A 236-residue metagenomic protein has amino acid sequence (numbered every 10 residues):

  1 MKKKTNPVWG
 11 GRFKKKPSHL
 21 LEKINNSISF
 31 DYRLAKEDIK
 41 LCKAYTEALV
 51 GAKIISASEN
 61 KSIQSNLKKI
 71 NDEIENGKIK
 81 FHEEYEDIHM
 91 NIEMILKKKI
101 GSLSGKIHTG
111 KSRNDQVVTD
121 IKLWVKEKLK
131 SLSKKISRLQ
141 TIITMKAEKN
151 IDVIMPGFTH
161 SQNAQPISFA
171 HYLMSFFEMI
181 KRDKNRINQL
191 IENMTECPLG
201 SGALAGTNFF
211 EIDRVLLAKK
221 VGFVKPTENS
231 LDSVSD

Functional and structural regions predicted by a protein language model:
K2-G206, F210-K220, V224-K225: A helix-coil-helix interface module used to build multimeric assemblies and to scaffold catalytic/cofactor sites
V224, E228-D236: Amphipathic, heptad-repeat alpha-helical segments used for oligomerization and assembly
